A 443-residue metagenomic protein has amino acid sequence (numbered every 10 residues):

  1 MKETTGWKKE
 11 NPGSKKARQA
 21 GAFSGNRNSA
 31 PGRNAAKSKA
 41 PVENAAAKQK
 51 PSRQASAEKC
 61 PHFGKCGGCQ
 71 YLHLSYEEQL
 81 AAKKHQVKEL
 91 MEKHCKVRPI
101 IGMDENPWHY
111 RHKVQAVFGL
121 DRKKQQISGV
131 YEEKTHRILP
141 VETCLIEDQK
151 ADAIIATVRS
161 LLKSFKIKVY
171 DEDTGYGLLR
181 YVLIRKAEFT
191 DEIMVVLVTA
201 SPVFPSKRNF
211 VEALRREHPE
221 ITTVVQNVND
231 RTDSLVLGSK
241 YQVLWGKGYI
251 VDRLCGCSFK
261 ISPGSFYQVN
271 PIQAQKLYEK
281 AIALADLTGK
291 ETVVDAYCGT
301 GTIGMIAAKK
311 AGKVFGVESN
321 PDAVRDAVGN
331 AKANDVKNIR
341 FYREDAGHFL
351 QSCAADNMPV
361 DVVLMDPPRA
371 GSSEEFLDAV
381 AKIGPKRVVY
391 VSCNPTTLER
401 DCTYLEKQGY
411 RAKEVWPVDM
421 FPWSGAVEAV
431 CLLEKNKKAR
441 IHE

Functional and structural regions predicted by a protein language model:
K2-K15, A22-R33, E43-N44, K48-K50 (+1 more regions): Rossmann-like S-adenosyl-L-methionine
S56, H62-K65: Short metal-coordination and nucleic-acid-contact micro-motifs, chiefly zinc-binding Cys/His arrays
E58, G68-V169, F189, F204: Extended interfacial segments that mediate partner engagement and assembly in macromolecular machines
P99-P107, E172-D173, Y181, R185 (+1 more regions): Short, solvent-exposed loop/turn elements at beta->coil junctions and helix N-caps that rim active or binding pockets
H112, D191-I193, K290-E291: Nucleotide donor/acceptor-binding cores
V117-D121, R185, V198-A200, E434-N436: Solvent-exposed residues in well-ordered beta-strands and their adjoining turns, especially edge/terminal strands
G129-E132, V196-V198, A327: Short, acidic/hydrophobic/Gly-rich beta-strand patch recurrent on exposed beta strands that often constitutes part
I184, D191-A200, S258-S262, V362: Short, aliphatic-rich beta-strand segments
